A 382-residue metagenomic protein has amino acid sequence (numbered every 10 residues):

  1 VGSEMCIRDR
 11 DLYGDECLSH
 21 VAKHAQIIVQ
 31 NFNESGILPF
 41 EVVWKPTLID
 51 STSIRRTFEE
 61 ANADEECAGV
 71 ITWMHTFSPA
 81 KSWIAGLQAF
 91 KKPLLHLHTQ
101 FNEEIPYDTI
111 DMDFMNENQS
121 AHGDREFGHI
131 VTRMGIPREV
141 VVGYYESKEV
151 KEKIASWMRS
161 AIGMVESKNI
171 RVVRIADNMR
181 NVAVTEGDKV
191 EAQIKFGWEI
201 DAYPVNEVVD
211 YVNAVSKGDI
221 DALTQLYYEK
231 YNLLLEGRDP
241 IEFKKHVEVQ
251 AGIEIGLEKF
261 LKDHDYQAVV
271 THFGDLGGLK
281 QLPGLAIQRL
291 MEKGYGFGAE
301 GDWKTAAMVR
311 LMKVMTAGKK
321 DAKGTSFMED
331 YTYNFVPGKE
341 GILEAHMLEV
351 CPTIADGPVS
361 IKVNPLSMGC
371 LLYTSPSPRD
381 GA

Functional and structural regions predicted by a protein language model:
G2-D9, Y373-P378: Conserved small/polar residues in nucleotide/adenosyl-binding loops
R8-A25, F114-S120, R180-T185: Glycine- and acidic-residue-enriched helix-capping/strand-helix junction motifs
R8-R10, I49-T52, S78-K81, E103-E104 (+5 more regions): Flexible loop/turn segments at secondary-structure boundaries
H20-K23, H75, K92, H98 (+7 more regions): Anaerobic metallocofactor- and corrinoid-dependent redox/one-carbon enzyme cores, especially those from methanogenesis
I37-V42, H98, E103-R238: Cap/lid and interdomain-hinge subdomains that line or gate substrate/regulatory clefts in soluble alpha/beta enzymes
P46-E59, V150-E152: Structural motif
I54-C67, G86, I255-D263: Short, well-structured alpha-helical segments in soluble
